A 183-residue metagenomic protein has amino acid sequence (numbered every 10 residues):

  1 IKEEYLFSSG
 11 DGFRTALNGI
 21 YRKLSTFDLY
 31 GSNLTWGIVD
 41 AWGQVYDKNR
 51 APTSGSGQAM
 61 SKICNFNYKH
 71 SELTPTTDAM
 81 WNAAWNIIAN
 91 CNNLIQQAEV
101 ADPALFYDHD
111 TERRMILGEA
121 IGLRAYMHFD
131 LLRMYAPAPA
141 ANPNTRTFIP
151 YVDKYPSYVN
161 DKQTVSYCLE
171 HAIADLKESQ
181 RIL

Functional and structural regions predicted by a protein language model:
I1-A41: Membrane-proximal, proline-rich intrinsically disordered regions
D11, G31-A51, P137-T145: Short, surface-exposed recognition loops and adjoining beta-strand edges that mediate ligand/DNA contacts, enriched
L24, L176-I182: Long, well-ordered core segments of solenoidal/helical folds
I38-E72, K154: A structural signal for short, hydrophobic/glycine-enriched beta-strand patches
G57-Y135, Q163-T164, Q180-L183: Conserved, well-structured interaction surfaces
D108-R113, M134-E170: Short coil/linker segments at helix-helix boundaries
